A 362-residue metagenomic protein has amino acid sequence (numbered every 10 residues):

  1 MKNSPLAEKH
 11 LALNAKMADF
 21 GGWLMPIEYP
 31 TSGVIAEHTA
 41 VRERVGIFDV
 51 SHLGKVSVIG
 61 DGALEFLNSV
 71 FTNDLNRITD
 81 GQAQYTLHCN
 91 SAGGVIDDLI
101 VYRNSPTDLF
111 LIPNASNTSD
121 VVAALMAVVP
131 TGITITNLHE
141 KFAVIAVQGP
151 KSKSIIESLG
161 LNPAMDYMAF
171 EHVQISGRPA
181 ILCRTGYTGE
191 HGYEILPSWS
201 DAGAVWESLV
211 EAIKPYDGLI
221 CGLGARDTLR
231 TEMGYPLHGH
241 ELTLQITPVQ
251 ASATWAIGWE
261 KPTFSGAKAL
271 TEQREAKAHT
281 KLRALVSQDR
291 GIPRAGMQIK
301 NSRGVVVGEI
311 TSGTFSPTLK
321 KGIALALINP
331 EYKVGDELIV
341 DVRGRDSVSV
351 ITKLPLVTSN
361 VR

Functional and structural regions predicted by a protein language model:
M1-T86, G94: Acidic, proline/glycine-enriched N-terminal capping motif
M1-Y29, E37, N104-R362: Conserved, structured C-terminal
R44, A92-G93, G222, D227: A subset of signal/propeptide-processing and intrinsically disordered low-complexity segments in secreted/extracellular
D49, D98, E194: Acidic active-site catalytic centers that drive phospho-/nucleotidyl reactions and related ester hydrolyses
D74, I78-V128: Well-ordered mid-protein domain cores that form the structural environment of catalytic cofactors
